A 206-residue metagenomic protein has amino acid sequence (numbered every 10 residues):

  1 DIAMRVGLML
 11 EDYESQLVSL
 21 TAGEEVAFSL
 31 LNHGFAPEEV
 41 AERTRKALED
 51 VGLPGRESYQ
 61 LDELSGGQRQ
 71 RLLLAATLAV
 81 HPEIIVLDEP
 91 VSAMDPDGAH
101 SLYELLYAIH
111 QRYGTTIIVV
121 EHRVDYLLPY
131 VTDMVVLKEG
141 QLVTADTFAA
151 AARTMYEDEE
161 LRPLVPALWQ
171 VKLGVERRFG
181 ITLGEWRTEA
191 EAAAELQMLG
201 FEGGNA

Functional and structural regions predicted by a protein language model:
E38-R56: Conserved ABC ATPase "signature" region
Q60-L64: Conserved ABC ATPase signature
H81: Conserved catalytic motifs of ABC-family nucleotide-binding domains
I85-D88: Catalytic Walker B motif of ABC-type/P-loop ATPase nucleotide-binding domains
P96-G98: Helix N-cap at the start of a conserved alpha-helix in ABC-type nucleotide-binding domains
E121-H122: H-loop/switch region of ABC-family ATPase nucleotide-binding domains
Q141-L168: Conserved beta-strand-loop-alpha-helix hinge in the C-terminal portion of ABC ATPase nucleotide-binding domains
